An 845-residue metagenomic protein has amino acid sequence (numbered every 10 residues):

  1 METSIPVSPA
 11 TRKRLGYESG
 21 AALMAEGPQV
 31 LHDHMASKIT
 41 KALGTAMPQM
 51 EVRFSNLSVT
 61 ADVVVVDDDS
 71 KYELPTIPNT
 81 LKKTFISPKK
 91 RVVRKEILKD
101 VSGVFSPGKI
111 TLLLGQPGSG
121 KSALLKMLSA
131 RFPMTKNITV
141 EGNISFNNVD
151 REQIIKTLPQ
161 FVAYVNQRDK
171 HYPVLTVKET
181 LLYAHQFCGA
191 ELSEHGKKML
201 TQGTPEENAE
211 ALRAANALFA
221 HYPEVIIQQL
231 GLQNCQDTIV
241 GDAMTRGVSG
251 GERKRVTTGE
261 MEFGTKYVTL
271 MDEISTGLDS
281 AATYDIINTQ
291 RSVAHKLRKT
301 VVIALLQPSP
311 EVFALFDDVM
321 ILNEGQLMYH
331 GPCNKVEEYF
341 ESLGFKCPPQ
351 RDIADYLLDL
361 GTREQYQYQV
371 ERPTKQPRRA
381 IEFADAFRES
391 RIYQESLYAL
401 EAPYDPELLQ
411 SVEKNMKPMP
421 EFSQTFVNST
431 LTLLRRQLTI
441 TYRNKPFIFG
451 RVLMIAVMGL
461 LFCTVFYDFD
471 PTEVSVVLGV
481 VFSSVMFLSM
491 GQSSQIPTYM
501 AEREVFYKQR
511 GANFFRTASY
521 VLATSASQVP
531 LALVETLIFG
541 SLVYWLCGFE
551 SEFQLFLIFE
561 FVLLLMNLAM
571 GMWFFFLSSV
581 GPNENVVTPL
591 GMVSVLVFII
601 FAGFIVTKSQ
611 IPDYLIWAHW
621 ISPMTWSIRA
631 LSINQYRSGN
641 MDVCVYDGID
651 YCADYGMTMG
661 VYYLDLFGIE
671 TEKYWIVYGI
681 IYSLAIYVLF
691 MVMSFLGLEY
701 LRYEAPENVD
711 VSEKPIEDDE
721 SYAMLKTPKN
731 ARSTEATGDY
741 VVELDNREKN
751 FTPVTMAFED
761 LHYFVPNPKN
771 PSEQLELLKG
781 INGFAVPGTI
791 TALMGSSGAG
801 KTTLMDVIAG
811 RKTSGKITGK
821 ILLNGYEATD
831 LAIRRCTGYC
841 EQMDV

Functional and structural regions predicted by a protein language model:
M1-S102, S106-K109, L114-Q116, K136-I155 (+13 more regions): Topological signature of polytopic alpha-helical transporters
L128-F132, D806-R811: Helix-to-loop junction immediately C-terminal to a conserved catalytic motif
M244, M271-S275: Walker B catalytic motif
T257-G259, I286: Hydrophobic anchor residue at the start of the ABC signature
S280-A282: Helix N-cap at the start of a conserved alpha-helix in ABC-type nucleotide-binding domains
I287-T289, H295, K299-F313, D318-I321 (+2 more regions): Alpha-helical transmembrane segments and their short interhelical loops
V476-C547: Hydrophobic alpha-helical transmembrane segments of multi-pass membrane transport proteins
